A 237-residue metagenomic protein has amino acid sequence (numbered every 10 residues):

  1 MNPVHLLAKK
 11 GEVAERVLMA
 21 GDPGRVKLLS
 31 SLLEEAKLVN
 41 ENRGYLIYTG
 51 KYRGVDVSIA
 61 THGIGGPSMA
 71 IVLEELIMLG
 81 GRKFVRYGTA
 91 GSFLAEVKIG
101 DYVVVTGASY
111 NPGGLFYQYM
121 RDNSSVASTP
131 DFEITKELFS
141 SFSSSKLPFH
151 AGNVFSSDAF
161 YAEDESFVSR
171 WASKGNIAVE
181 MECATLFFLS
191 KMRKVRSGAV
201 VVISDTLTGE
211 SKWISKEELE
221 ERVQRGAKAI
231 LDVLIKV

Functional and structural regions predicted by a protein language model:
M1-E133: Metabolite-binding pocket within alpha/beta catalytic cores that recognizes anionic/polar moieties
P23, G91, A108, F155-F160 (+3 more regions): Glycine-rich beta-alpha junction loops
E35-N40, K146-G152, V237: Flexible, glycine/charged-enriched surface loops at secondary-structure junctions
S125-K174: Active-site rim beta-loop-alpha module in soluble metabolic enzymes
E137-S145, L189, A229-V237: Generic non-transmembrane alpha-helical segments
F149, Y161, V168, K174 (+2 more regions): Conserved PLP-enzyme active-site core in the AAT-like
E165-T206: A C-terminal functional module that forms or caps the active site or interfaces directly with catalytic machinery
L207-V237: His/Asp/Glu-rich mid-to-C-terminal helical/loop segments that flank catalytic regions of hydrolases
